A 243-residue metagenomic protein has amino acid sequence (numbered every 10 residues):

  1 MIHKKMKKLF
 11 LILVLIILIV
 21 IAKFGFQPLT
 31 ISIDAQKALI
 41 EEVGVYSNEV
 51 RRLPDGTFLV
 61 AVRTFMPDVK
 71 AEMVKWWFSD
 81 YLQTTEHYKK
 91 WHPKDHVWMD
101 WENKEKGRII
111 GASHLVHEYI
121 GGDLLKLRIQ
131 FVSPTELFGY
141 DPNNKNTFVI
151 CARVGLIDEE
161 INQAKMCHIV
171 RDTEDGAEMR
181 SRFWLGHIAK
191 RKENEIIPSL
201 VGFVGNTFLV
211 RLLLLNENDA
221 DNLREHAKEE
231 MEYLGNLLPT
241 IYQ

Functional and structural regions predicted by a protein language model:
M1-I2: N-terminal secretory signal peptides that target proteins for export/translocation
K5-Q27: N-terminal type II signal-anchor transmembrane helix that functions as the membrane-insertion/stop-transfer segment
K23-D55, R171-Q243: Terminal "cap-and-tail" regions of soluble proteins that handle hydrophobic small molecules
F24-A112: Hydrophobic ligand-binding cavity/cleft-lining segments
V43-G44, I161-Q163: Short solvent-exposed loop/turn micro-motifs enriched in small/polar/acidic residues
T64, S133-L137, K165-D172, F183-W184: Hydrophobic/aromatic beta-strand elements that line small-molecule binding cavities or substrate pockets in beta-rich
D68-V69, G139-K145, I169-E178: A short, structured loop/turn motif at beta-sheet edges
D95-I161, G186: Glycine-rich portal/gate segments that line the openings of hydrophobic small-molecule binding cavities
